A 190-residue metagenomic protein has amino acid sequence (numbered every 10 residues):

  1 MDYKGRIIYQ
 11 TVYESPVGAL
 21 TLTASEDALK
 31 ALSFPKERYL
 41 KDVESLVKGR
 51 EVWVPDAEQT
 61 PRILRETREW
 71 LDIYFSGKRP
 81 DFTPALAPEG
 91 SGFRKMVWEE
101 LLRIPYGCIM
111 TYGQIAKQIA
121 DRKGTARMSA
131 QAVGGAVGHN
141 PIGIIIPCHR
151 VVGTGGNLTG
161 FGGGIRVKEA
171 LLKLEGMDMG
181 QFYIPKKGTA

Functional and structural regions predicted by a protein language model:
M1-G124, L174-A190: Basic nucleic-acid-binding alpha-helical/helix-turn surface characteristic of O6-alkylguanine DNA
F93-V97, S129, V167: N-terminal positioning helix adjacent to the helix-turn-helix/winged-helix DNA-binding module
A120-G134: Short, positively charged loop/turn segments that connect secondary-structure elements
G135, G156-G162, G180, I184-K187: Charge-rich, low-complexity intrinsically disordered segments
V137, I144-I145: Major-groove DNA-recognition helix of helix-turn-helix-type DNA-binding domains
R150-E175: Long, intrinsically disordered, low-complexity Ser/Thr/Pro-rich regulatory/activation regions of nuclear proteins
